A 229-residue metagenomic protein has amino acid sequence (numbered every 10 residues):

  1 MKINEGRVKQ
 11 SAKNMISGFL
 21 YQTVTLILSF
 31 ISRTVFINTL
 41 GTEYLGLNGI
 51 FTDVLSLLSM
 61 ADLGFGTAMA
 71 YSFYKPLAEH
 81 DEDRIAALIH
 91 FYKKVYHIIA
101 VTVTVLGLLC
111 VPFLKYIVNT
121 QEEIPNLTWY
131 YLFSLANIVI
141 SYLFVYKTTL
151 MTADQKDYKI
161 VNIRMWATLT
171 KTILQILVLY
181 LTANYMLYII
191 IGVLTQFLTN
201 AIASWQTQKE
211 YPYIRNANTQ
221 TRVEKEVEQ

Functional and structural regions predicted by a protein language model:
M1-S11, P125, M186-I189, A201-Q229: Interhelical loop/hinge segments that connect adjacent transmembrane helices in multipass membrane
V8-A12, G49, D83-I98: Interfacial transmembrane-helix starts/ends
Q10-Y74, T104-G107, N137, K171-T172 (+1 more regions): Signature of the first transmembrane helix
A12, I138-R164, M186, T207 (+1 more regions): Membrane-interface junctions at transmembrane-helix termini in multi-pass inner-membrane proteins
F36-L57, L88, L127, Y185-I190 (+1 more regions): Interfacial/gating helices of multi-pass transporter permease domains
L63-E79, T152-A153, Y211-N216: Helix-loop junctions and terminal segments of transmembrane helices in multi-pass membrane transport/translocation
T104-E122: Short membrane-interface helical motifs at transmembrane helix boundaries in multi-pass membrane transporters
T128, L132, V161-Y211: Hydrophobic alpha-helical transmembrane segments
